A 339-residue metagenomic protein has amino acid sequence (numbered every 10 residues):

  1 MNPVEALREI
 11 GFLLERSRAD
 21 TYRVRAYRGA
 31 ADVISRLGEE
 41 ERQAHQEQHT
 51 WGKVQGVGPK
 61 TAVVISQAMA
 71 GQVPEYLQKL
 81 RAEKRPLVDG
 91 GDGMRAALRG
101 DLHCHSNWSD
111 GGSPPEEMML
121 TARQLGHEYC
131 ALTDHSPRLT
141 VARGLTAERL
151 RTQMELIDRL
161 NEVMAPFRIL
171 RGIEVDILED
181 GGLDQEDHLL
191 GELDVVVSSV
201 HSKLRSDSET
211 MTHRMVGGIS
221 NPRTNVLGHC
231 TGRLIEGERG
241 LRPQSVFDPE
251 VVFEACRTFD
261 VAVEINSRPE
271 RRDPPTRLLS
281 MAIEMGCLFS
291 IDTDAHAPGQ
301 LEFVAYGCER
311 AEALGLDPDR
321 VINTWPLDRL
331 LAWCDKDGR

Functional and structural regions predicted by a protein language model:
M1-G93: Long, highly charged, low-complexity intrinsically disordered interaction regions that mediate electrostatic DNA/RNA
E39, G52, V63, P74 (+6 more regions): Charged catalytic cores and adjacent phosphate/nucleic-acid-binding surfaces used for phosphate/nucleic-acid chemistry
L102-N107, Y129-T133: Ser/Thr-glycine-rich phosphate-binding loops at phosphate-binding pockets of nucleotides, nucleotide cofactors
C130-D134, I169-G172, G228-H229: Short beta-strand segments at enzyme active-site cores
E174-D176: Active-site beta-strand->loop->alpha-helix modules in alpha/beta enzyme cores, enriched in Gly/His/Asp(Glu)
